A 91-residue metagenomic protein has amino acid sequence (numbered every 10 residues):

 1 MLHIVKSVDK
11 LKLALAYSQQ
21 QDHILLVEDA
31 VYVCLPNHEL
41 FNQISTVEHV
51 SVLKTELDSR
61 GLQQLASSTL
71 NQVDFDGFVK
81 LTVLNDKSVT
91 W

Functional and structural regions predicted by a protein language model:
M1-K6, D86-T90: Short hydrophobic beta-strand segments
I4, V8-Q19, I24, F41: Histidine-anchored nucleotide/phosphate-binding helix
Q21, V47-E48, N85-D86: Short, well-ordered alpha-helix to beta-strand connector turns
Q21-D29, L62-L65: Short, basic, glycine/proline-bearing loop/turn elements
H23-E28, H49-E56: Short internal beta-strands
D29-V31, L35-P36, E48, V73-K80: Secreted/extracellular ectodomain signature
E56-L62: Conserved phosphate/oxyanion-binding catalytic-loop motifs
L62-W91: C-terminal structural segments of small proteins and small subunits
